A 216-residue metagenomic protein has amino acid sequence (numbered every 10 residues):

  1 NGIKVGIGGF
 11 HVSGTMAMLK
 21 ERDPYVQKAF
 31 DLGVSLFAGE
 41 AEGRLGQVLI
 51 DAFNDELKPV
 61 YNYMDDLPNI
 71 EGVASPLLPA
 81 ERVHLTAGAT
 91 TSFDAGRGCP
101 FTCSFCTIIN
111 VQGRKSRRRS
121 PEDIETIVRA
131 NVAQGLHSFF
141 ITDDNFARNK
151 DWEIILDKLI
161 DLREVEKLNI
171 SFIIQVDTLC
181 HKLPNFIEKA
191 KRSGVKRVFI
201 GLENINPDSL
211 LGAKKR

Functional and structural regions predicted by a protein language model:
N1-Q134: Acidic, low-complexity intrinsically disordered segments
A74-R216: Radical SAM [4Fe-4S] cluster-binding motif and immediate context
